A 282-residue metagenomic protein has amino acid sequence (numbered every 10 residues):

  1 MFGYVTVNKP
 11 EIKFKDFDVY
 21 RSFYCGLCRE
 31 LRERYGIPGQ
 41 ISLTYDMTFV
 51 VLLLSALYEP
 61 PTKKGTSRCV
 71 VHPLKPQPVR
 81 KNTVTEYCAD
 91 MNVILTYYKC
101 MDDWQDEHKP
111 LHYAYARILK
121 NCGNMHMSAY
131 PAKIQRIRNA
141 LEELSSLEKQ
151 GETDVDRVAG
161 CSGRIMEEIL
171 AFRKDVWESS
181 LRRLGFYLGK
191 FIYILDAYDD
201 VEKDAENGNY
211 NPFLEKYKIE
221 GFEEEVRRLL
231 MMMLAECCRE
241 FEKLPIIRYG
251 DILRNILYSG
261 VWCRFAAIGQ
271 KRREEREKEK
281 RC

Functional and structural regions predicted by a protein language model:
M1-R183, K190, I194-M231, R239-Y249 (+3 more regions): Acidic catalytic motifs of isoprenoid enzymes
I252-Y258: Short, electropositive alpha-helical surface patch
